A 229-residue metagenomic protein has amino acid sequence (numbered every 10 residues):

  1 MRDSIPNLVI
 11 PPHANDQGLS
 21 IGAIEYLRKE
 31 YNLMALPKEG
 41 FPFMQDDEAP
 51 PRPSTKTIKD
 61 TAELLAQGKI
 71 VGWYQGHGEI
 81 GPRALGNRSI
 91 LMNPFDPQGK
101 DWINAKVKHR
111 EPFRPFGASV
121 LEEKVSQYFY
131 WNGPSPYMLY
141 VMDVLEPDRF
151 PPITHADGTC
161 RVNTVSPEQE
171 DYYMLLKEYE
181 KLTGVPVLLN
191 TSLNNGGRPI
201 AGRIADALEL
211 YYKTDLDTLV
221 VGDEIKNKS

Functional and structural regions predicted by a protein language model:
M1-S229: Flexible beta->alpha loop and helix N-cap segments adjacent to enzyme active/binding sites
